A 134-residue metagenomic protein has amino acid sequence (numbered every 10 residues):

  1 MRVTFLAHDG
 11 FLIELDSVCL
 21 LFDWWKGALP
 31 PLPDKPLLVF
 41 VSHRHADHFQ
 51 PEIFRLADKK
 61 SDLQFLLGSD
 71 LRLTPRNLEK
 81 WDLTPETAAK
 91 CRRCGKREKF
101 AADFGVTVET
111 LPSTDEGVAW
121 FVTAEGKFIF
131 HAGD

Functional and structural regions predicted by a protein language model:
M1-D34, E52, A89-D134: Core dinuclear metal-dependent hydrolase active-site scaffold
K26-L71: Active-site metal-binding motif and surrounding structural segment of the metallo-beta-lactamase
H48-F49, P75, G117: Residues that form or flank phosphate/diphosphate-binding pockets in enzymes that use nucleotide phosphates
D70-K80: Short, charged/polar "capping" segments at the starts of alpha-helices and the immediately preceding loops
W81-E86: Core nucleotidyl-transferase/polymerase catalytic module
